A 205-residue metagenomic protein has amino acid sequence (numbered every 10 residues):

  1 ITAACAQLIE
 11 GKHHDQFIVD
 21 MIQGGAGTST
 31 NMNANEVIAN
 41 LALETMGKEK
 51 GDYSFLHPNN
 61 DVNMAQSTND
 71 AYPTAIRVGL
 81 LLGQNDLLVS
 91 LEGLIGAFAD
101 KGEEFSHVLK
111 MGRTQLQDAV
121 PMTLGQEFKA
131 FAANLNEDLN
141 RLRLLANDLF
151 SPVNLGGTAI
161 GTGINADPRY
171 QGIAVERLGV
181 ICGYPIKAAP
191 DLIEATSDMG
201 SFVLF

Functional and structural regions predicted by a protein language model:
I1-F205: Conserved, well-structured ligand/cofactor-binding cores
